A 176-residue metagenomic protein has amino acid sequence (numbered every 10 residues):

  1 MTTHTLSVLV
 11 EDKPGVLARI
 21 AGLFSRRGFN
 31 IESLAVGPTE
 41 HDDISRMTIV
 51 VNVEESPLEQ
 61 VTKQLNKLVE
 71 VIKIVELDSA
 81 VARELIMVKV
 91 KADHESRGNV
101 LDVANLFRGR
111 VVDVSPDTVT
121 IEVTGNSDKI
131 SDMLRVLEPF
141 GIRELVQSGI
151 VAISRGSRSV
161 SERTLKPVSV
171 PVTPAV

Functional and structural regions predicted by a protein language model:
M1-R46, V50-V176: Long, contiguous binding/interaction regions
